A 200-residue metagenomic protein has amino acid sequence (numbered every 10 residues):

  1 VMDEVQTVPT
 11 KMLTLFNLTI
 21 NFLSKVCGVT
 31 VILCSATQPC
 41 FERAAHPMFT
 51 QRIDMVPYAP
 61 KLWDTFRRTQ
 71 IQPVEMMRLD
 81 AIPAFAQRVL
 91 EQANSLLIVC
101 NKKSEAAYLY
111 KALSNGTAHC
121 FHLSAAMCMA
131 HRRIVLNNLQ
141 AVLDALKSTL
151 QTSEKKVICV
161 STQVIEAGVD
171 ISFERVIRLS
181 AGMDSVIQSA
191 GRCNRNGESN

Functional and structural regions predicted by a protein language model:
V1-L23: SF2 helicase catalytic motif II
T7-T10, P39, E105, E166-A167: Residues immediately C-terminal
F22, V26, T30, C34-L90: Interdomain hinge/linker at the junction between the two RecA-like core domains of SF2 helicases
V26-I32, S95, K155-I158: Loop/turn-to-beta-strand initiation segments
V56, G116-I134: Conserved RecA-like helicase motor-core motifs
R88-S114, F121-H122: Conserved strand-helix element at the start of the C-terminal RecA-like helicase core
A125-M129, R133, E154-N200: Conserved RecA-like helicase motor core of SF1/SF2 enzymes
